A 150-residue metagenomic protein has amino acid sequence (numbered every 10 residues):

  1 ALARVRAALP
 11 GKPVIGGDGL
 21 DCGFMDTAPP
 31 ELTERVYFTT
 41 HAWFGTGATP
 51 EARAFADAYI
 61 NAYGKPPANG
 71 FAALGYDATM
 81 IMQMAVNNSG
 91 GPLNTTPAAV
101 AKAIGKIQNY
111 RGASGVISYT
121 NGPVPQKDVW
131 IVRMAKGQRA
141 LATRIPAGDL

Functional and structural regions predicted by a protein language model:
A1-L150: Extracytosolic ligand-binding ectodomains
